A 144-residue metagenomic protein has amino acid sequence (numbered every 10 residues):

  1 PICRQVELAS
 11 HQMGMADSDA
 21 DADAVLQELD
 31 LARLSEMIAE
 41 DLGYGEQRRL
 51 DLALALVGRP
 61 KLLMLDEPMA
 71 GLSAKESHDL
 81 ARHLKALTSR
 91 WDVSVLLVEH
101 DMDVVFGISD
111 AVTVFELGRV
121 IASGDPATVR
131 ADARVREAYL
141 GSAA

Functional and structural regions predicted by a protein language model:
P1-A144: Glycine-rich phosphate-binding loops of nucleotide-dependent enzymes
